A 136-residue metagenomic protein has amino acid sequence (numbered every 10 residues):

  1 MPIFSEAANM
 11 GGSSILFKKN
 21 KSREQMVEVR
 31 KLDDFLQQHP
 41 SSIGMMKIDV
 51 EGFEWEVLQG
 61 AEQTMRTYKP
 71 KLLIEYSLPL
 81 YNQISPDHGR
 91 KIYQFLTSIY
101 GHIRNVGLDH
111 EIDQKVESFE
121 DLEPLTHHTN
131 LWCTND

Functional and structural regions predicted by a protein language model:
M1-S41: Glycine-rich adenosyl-binding loop in Rossmann-like folds that engage adenosine-containing cofactors
D34-D136: Conserved acidic-Pro-Pro-aromatic motif
